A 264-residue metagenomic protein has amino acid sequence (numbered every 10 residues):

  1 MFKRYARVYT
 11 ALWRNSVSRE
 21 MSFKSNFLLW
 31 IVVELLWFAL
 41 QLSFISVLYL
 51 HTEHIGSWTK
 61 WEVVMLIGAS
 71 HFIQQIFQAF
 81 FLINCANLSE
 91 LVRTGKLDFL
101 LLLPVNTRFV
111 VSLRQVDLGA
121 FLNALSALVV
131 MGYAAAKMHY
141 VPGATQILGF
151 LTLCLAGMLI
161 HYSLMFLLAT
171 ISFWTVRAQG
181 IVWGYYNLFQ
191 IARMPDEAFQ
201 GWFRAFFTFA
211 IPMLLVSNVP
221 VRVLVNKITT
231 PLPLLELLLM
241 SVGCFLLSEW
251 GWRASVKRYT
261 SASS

Functional and structural regions predicted by a protein language model:
M1-S264: Hydrophobic transmembrane alpha-helices and immediately adjacent juxtamembrane helices of multi-pass inner-membrane
